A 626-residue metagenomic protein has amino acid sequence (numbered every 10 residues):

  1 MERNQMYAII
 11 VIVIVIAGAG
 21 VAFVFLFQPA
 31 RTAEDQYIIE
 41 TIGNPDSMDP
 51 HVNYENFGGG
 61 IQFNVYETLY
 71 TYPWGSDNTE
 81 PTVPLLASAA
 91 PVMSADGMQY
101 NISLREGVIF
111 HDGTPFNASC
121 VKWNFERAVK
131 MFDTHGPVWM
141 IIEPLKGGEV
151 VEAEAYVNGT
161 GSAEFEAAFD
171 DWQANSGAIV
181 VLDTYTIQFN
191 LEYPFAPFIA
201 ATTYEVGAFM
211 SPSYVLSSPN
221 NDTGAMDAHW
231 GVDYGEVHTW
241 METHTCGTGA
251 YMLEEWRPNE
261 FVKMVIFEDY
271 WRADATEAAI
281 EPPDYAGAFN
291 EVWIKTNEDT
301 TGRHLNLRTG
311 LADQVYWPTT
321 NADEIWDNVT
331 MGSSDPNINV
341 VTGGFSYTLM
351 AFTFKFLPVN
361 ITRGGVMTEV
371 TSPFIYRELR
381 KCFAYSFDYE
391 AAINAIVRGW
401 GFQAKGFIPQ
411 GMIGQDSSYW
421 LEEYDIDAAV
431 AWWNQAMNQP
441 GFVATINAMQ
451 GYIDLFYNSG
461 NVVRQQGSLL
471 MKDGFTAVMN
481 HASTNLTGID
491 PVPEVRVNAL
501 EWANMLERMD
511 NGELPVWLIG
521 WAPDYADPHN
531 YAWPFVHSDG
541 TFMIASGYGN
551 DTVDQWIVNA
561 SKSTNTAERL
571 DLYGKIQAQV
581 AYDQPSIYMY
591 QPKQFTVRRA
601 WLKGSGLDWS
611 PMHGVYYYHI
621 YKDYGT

Functional and structural regions predicted by a protein language model:
M1-A33, F383: Secretory targeting signatures
Q5-M6, F23-L26, G75, P91 (+6 more regions): Extracytoplasmic/periplasmic ligand-capture domains
T32-E34, N64, L85, A95-G97 (+7 more regions): Extracytoplasmic
E40-A95, C246: N-terminal lobe/hinge region of extracytoplasmic solute-binding protein
G58-I61, N78-T82, W240-C246, M252-P258 (+3 more regions): Short Gly/Pro-enriched turn/cap motifs at secondary-structure boundaries
P137-D227, R257: Surface-exposed binding/hinge segments that line and control ligand-binding clefts or catalytic entry sites
P219-N220, G399-Y419, Q594-A600: Mature extracytoplasmic/periplasmic domains
T596-T626: Long beta-strand-rich cores associated with HINT superfamily self-processing modules
